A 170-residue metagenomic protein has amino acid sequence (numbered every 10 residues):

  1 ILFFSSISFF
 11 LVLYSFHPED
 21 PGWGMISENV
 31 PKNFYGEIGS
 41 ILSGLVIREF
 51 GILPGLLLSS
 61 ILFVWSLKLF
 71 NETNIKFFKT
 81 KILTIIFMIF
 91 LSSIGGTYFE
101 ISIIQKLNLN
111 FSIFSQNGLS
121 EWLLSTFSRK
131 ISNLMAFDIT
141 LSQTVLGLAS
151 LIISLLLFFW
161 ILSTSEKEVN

Functional and structural regions predicted by a protein language model:
I1-N170: Alpha-helical transmembrane segments used as membrane anchors
